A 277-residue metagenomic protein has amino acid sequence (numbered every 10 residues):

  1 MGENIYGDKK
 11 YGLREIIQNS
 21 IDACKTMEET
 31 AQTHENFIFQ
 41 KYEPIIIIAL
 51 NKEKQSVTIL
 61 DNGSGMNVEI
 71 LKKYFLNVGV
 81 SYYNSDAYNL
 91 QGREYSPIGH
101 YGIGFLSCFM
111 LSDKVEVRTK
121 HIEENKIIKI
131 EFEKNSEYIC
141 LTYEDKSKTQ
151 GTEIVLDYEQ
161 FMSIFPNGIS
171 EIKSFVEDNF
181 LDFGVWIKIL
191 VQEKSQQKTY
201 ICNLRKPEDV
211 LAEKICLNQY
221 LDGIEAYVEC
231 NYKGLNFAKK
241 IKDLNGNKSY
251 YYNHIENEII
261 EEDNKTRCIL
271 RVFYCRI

Functional and structural regions predicted by a protein language model:
M1-D157, S163: GHKL (Bergerat-fold) ATPase N-terminal catalytic module, capturing the glycine-rich phosphate-binding loop and acidic
D8, D22, D61, D86 (+12 more regions): Acidic-enriched, low-complexity/disordered segments with a strong bias for Aspartate over Glutamate
I46-I48, L106, I172-G184, E213-Y220: Short linear motifs in intrinsically disordered
I59, F165-G168, I277: Short conserved micro-motifs at the rims of enzyme active sites and ligand-binding pockets
P97-I98, I103-F105, L181, T266-R267 (+1 more regions): Long hydrophobic alpha-helices with heptad-repeat/coiled-coil character
E137-P207, L211: ATP-binding catalytic core of ATPases
K188-I277: GHKL/Histidine-kinase-like ATPase module
